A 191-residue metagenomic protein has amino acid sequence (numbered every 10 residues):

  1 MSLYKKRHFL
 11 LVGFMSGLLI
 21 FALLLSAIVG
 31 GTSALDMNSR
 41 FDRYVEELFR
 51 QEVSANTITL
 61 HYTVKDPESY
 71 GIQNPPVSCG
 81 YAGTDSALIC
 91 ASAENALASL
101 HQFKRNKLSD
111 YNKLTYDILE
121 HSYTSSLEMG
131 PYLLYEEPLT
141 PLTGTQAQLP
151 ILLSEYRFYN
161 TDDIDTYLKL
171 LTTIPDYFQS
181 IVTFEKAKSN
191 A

Functional and structural regions predicted by a protein language model:
M1-F9: Short, Lys/Arg-rich N-terminal segment immediately upstream of the first membrane anchor
L11-G13, G17, F21-A191: Membrane-proximal, proline-rich intrinsically disordered regions
